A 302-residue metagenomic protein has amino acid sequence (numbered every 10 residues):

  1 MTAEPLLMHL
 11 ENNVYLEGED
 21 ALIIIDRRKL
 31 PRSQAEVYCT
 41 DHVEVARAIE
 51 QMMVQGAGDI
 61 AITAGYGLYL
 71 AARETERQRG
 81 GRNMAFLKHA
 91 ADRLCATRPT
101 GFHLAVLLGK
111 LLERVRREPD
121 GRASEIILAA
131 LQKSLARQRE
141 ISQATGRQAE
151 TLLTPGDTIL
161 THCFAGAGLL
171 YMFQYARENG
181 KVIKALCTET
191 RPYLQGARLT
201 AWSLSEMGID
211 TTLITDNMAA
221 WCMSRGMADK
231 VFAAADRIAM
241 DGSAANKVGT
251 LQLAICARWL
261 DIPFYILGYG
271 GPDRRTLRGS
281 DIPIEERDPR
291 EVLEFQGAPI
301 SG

Functional and structural regions predicted by a protein language model:
T2-V45, E50: Positively charged, low-complexity intrinsically disordered leader regions
I25, T63, H162-F164, T188 (+2 more regions): Short beta-strand segments
K29-P31, L68, R237-M240: A short, flexible beta-alpha/helix-coil linker loop
S33-E44, G121-E125, I141, R225-A233: Acidic-glycine-rich active-site phosphate/pyrophosphate-binding loop
E36-H42, T158-G166, M240-A245: Short, glycine-rich nucleotide/cofactor-binding loops
V37-M53, T151-T154, F295-G302: Short, hydrophobic/aliphatic alpha-helical segments
R47, Q51-I214: N-terminal active-site beta-alpha-beta segment that forms phosphate/nucleotide-binding and substrate-recognition loops
T190-G302: Conserved phosphate- and dinucleotide-binding cores of soluble alpha/beta proteins, encompassing both enzyme active
